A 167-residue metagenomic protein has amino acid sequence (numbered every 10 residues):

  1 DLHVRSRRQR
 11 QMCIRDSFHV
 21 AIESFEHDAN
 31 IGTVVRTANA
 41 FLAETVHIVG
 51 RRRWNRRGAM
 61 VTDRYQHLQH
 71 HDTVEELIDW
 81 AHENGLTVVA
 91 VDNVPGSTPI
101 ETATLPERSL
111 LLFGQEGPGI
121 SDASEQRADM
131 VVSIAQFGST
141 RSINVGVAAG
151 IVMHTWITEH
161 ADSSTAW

Functional and structural regions predicted by a protein language model:
D1-S6, R10-I14: Single conserved hydrophobic/aromatic residue that forms the stacking wall/gate of nucleotide- or nucleobase-binding
E26-T33, S142-A148: Amphipathic alpha-helical repeat scaffolds
N39-L42, H82: Non-catalytic positions within long, well-ordered alpha-helices that form the structural scaffold/packing of enzyme
L42, R64, R127-A128: Short, structured coil segments at secondary-structure junctions
T45-G50: Short internal beta-strands
R51, T73-V74, E116-P118, Q136-T140: Short, acidic/turn-prone active-site loops that include or flank metal/cofactor- and phosphate-binding residues
R56-I120: S-adenosyl-L-methionine/SAH cofactor-binding core of RNA-modifying enzymes
S124-W167: Structured adenosyl-cofactor binding patch, chiefly the S-adenosyl-L-methionine
